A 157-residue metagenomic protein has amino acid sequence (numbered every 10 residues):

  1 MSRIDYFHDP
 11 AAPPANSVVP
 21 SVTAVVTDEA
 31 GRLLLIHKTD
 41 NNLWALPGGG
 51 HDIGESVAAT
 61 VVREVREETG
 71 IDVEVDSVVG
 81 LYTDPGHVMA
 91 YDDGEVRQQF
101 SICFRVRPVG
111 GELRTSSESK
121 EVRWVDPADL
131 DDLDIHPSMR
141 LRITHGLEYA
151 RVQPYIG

Functional and structural regions predicted by a protein language model:
M1-T23, G94: Acidic, metal-coordinating catalytic segment for phosphate/diphosphate chemistry, firing primarily on the Nudix
S2, P20-V22, G31, Q98-I102 (+1 more regions): Change "...and in nucleic-acid phosphodiester-cleaving endonucleases..." to "...and in nucleic-acid processing enzymes
V19, T39-N41, L46, V73 (+1 more regions): Short connector loops at helix/strand junctions that flank enzyme active sites, especially segments positioning acidic
A24, V78, F104-V106: A structural signal for short, well-ordered beta-strand segments
D28, R32-E68: Conserved Nudix-box catalytic region and its N-terminal flanking loop in Nudix hydrolases and closely related
N42-L43, E112-G157: Nudix hydrolase/Nudix homology domain
D72-Y82: A short coil-to-beta-strand element that immediately follows conserved catalytic motifs
D84-E112: Active-site-adjacent beta-strand/loop module that shapes the phosphate/pyrophosphate-binding cleft
